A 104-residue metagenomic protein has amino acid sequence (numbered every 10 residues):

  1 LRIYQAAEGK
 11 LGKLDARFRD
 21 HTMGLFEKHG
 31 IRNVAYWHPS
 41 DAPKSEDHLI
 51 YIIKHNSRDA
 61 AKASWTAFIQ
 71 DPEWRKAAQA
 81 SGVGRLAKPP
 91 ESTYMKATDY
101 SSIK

Functional and structural regions predicted by a protein language model:
L1-W74, A80-K104: Short S/T/G/P-rich N-terminal loop/turn motif that feeds into the first structured element of a domain
